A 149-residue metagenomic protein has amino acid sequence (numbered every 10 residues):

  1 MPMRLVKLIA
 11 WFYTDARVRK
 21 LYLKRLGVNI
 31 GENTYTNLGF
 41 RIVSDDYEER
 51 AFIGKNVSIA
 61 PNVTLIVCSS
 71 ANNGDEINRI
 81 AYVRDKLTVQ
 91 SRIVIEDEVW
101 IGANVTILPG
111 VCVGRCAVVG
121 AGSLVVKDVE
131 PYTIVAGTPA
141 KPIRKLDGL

Functional and structural regions predicted by a protein language model:
M1-N33: A transmembrane-helix-recognition feature enriched in membrane-embedded lipid enzymes and envelope glyco-/phospholipid
R17-V18, E48, G120: Short, conserved clusters of charged catalytic residues that mark active-site and nucleotide-handling motifs
N37-C112, T138-P139, R144-L149: Flexible, glycine/small-residue-enriched loop-and-beta-strand segment within the central core of proteins
T64, V118-G120, L124: A generic "structured core" feature
W100, V118, I134-A136: Short-chain dehydrogenase/reductase
V111, S123, V129, T133 (+1 more regions): Short beta-to-alpha loop/turn elements within the nucleotide-binding domains of ABC transporters
